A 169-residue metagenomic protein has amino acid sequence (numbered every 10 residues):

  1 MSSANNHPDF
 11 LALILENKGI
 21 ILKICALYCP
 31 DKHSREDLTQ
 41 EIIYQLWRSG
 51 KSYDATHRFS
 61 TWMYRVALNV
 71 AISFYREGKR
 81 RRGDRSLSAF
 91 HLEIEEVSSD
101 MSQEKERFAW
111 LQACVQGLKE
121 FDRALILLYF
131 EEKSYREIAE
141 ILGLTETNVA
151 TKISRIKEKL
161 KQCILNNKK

Functional and structural regions predicted by a protein language model:
M1-F10, R82-R85, E140-I141, K157-K169: C-terminal edge and immediately downstream basic/flexible tail or linker adjoining helix-turn-helix-like DNA-binding
M1-K23, E36: A short, charge-rich alpha-helical start-of-domain segment used by transcription regulators
K23, D37-Y44, R48, H57-N69: Structural recognition of an alpha-helix C-terminal capping motif at a helix-to-coil junction
I42, V66, L125-I126, I138-A139 (+1 more regions): Hydrophobic positions on the alpha-helical face of helix-turn-helix-like DNA-binding modules
R65-S86, E104: Arg/Lys-rich amphipathic alpha helix in sigma70-family domain 2
L68, I72, L142-N166: DNA-recognition helix of helix-turn-helix
R81-F108, S134-Y135: Internal acidic/polar
G117-E137, I141: Short amphipathic alpha helix immediately N-terminal
